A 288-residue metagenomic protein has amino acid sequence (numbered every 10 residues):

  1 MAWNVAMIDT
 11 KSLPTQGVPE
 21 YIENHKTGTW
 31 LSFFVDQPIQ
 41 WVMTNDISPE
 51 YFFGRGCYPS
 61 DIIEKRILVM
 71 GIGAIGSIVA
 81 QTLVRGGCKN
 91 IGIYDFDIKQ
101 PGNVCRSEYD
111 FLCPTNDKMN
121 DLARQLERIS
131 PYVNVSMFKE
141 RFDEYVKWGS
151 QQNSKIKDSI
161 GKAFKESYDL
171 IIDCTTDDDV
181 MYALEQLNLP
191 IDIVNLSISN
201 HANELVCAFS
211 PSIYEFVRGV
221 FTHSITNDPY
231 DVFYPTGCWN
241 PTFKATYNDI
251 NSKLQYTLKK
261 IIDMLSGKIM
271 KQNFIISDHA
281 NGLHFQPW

Functional and structural regions predicted by a protein language model:
M1-F33, A163-L170, C174-W288: Glycine-rich phosphate/adenylate-binding loop
Q37-I67: A short, basic/flexible loop-to-alpha-helix module at the beginning of a structural domain
Y58-I98: Glycine-rich adenosine-cofactor-binding loop
E64-R66, G73, G102-Y109, W239-T246: Glycine- and acidic
L68, G92-Y94, F138, L170-I172 (+1 more regions): Hydrophobic/aromatic beta-strand patches that form the interior of the parallel beta-sheet core in alpha/beta enzyme
I75-S77, K99-G102, E144-K147, D179-M181 (+1 more regions): Flexible loop/turn segments at secondary-structure boundaries
F96-F138: Glycine-rich phosphate-binding loop and adjoining beta1-alpha1-beta2 segment of Rossmann-like nucleotide-binding folds
A123, E127-S167, T175-D177: A structured beta-alpha segment of the ubiquitous adenosine-cofactor-binding alpha/beta core
